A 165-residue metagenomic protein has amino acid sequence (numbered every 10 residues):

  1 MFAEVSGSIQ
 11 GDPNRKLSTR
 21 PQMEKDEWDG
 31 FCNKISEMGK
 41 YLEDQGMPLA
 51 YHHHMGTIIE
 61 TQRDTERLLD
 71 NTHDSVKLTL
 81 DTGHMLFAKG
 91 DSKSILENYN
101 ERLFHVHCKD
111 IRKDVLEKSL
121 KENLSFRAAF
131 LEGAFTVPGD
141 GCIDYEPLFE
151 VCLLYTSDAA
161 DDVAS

Functional and structural regions predicted by a protein language model:
M1-K77: Active-site acidic/histidine proton-transfer and metal-coordination neighborhood in alpha/beta enzyme cores
R20, E24-F31, I95, V137 (+2 more regions): Residue-level preference for long, well-ordered alpha-helices that form the structural scaffold of enzyme catalytic
G46, V76-K77, L103, H107 (+1 more regions): Secondary-structure boundary/capping signal
Y51, L80-G83, K109, D161: Active-site flanking residues adjacent to catalytic metal/cofactor-binding acidic residues
M55-G56, T82-L86: Short histidine/acidic/glycine/proline-rich micro-motifs that form metal- and phosphate-coordinating active-site loops
Q62, E66, L86-L154: Gly/Pro-rich active-site loop or hairpin
Y155-A164: Single conserved hydrophobic/aromatic residue that forms the stacking wall/gate of nucleotide- or nucleobase-binding
